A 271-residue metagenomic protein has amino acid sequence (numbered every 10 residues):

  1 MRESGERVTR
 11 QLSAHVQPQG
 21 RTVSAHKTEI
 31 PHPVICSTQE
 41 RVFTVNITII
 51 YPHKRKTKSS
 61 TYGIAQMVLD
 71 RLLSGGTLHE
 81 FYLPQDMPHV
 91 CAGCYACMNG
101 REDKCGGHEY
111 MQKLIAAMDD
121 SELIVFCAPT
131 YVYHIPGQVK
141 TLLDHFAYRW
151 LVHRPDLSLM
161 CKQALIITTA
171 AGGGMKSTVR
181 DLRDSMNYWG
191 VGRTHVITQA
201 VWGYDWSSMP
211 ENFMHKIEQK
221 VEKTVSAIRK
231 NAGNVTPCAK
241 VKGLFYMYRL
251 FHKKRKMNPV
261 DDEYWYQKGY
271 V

Functional and structural regions predicted by a protein language model:
S4-R7, L12, P18: Cationic, low-complexity basic patches in intrinsically disordered or flexible, solvent-exposed regions
A14-V16, A25-K27, P33: Short hydrophobic alpha-helical segments enriched in small aliphatic residues
H32-V152, H215-V271: N-terminal beta1-alpha1-beta2 submodule of the flavodoxin-like/Rossmannoid cofactor-binding fold
G76-Y82, V191-Q199: Short beta-strand elements in bilobed, periplasmic/extracellular small-molecule ligand-binding domains
G137, M175-D181, S207-M209: A short secondary-structure junction signal
P155-I197: Short, glycine-/small-residue-rich phosphate/pyrophosphate-handling segment
V201-Y204: Active-site rim beta-loop-alpha module in soluble metabolic enzymes
